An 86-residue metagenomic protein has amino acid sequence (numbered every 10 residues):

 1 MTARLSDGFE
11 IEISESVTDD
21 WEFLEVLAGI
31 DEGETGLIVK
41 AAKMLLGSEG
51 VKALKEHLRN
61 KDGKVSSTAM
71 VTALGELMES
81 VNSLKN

Functional and structural regions predicted by a protein language model:
M1-G8: Short acidic-hydrophobic surface loop/beta-edge motif
F9, S14-N86: Short, surface-exposed, charged amphipathic helix/loop patches that serve as local interaction elements
